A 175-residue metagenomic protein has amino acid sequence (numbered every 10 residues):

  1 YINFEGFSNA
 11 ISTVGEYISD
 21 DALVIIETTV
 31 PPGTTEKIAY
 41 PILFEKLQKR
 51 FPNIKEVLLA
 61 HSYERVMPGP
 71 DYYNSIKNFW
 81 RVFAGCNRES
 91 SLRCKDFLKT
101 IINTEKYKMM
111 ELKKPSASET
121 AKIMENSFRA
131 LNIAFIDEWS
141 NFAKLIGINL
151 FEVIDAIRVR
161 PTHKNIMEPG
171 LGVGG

Functional and structural regions predicted by a protein language model:
Y1-G175: Structural/interface elements that position substrates and couple domains in central-metabolism enzymes
